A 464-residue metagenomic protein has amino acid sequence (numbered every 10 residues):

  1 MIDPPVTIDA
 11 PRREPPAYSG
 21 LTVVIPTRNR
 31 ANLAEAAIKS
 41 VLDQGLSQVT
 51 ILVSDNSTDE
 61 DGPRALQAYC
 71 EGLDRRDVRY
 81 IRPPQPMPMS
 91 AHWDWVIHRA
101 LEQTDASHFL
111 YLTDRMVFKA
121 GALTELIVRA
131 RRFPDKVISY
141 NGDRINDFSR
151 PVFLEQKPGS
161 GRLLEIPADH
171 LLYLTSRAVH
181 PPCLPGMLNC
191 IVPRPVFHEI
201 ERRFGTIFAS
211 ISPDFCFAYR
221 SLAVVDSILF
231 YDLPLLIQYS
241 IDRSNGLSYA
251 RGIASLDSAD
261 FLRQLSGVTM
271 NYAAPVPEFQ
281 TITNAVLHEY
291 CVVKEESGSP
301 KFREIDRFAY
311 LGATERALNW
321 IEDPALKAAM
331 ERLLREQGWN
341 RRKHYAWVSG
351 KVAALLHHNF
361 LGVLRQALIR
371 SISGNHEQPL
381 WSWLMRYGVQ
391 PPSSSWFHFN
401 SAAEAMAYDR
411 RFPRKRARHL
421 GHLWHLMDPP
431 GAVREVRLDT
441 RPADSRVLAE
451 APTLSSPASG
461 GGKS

Functional and structural regions predicted by a protein language model:
I2-D257: Nucleotide-sugar donor-binding/catalytic module of glycosyltransferases that assemble extracellular/cell-envelope
P5-P11, N141, P234, Y239-S464: C-terminal subregions of glycosyltransferases and related glycan-biosynthesis enzymes
